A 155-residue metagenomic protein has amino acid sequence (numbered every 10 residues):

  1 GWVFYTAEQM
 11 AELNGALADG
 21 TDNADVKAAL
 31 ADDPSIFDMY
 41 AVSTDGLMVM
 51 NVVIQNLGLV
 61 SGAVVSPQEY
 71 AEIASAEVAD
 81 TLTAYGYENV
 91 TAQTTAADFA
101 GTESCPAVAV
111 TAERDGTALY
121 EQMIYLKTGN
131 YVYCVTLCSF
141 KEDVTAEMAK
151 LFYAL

Functional and structural regions predicted by a protein language model:
G1-L13: Post-signal-peptide N-terminal segment of Sec-exported extracytoplasmic proteins
W2, G129-L155: Surface-exposed amphipathic alpha-helical segments
V3-T6, A41, A71, G86-E88 (+2 more regions): Compositionally biased, intrinsically disordered low-complexity regions enriched in proline and serine
F4, S66, Y70, A74-V78 (+1 more regions): Stable alpha-helical elements in mature extracytoplasmic
M10-Q122: Conserved polar/disulfide-associated segments of primarily extracytoplasmic proteins
Q122-N130: A short, surface-exposed beta-strand/turn
